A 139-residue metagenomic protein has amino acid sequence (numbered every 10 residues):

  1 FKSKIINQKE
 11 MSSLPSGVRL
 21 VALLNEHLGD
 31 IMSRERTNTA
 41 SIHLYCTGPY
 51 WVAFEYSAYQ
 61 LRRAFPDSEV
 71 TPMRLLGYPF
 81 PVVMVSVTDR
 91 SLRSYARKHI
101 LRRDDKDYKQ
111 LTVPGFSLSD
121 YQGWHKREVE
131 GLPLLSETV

Functional and structural regions predicted by a protein language model:
F1-E10: Short, basic, low-complexity termini and linkers enriched in Ser/Thr/Gly/Pro that act as targeting/leader peptides
E10-V139: Basic, polar low-complexity surface loops/patches
